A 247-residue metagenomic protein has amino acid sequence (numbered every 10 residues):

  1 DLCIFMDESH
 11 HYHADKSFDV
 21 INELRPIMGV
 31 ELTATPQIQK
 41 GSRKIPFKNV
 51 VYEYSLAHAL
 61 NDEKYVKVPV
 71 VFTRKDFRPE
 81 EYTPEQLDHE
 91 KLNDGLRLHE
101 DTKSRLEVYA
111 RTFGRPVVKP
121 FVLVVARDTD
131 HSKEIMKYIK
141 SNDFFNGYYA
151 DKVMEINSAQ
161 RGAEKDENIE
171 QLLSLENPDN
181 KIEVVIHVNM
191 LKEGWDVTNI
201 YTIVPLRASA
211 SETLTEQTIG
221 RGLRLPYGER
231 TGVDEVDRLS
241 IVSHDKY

Functional and structural regions predicted by a protein language model:
D1: Inter-Walker segment of RecA-like/P-loop motor cores
D7-E8, M190: Walker B catalytic acidic pair
S9-D19, W195-T198: Conserved ATPase-coupling elements of RecA-like P-loop NTPase cores
A14-V68: Post-DEXD/H (motif II) to motif III coupling segment of the RecA-like Helicase ATP-binding lobe
R25-M28, D62-V68, A150-D151, T198-Y201 (+1 more regions): Short glycine-/polar-rich loops that comprise or flank the Walker A/P-loop and associated switch/sensor motifs
K48-Y138, N142-A159: Conserved interdomain linker/interface between the two RecA-like ATPase lobes of SF2 helicase motors
A159-Y247: Conserved RecA-like P-loop NTPase helicase motor core
